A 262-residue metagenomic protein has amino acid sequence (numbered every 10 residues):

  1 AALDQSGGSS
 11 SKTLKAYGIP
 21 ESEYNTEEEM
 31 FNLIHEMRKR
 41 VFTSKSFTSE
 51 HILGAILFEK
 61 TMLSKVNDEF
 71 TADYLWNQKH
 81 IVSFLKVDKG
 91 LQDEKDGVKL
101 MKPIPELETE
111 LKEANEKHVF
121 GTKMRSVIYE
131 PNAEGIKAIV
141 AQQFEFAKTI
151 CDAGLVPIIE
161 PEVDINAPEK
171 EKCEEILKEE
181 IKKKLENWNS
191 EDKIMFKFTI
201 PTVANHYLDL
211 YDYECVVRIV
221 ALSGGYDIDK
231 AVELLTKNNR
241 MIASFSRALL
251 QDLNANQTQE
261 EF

Functional and structural regions predicted by a protein language model:
A2-F120, I128-E130, C173, E180-M195 (+1 more regions): Alpha/beta catalytic barrel-like cores
T122-P157, P161-T202: Eukaryote-skewed repeat-based solenoidal scaffolds used as protein-protein interaction platforms, primarily
